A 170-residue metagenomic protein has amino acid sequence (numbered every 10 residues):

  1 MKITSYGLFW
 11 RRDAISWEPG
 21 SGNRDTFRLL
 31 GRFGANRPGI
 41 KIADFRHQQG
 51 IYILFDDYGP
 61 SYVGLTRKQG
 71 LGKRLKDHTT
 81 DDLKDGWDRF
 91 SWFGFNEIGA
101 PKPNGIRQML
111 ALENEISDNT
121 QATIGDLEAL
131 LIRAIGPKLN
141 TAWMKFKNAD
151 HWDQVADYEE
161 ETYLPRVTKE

Functional and structural regions predicted by a protein language model:
M1-Q49, I53-S61, R67-E170: Boundary/linker segments flanking structured domains
